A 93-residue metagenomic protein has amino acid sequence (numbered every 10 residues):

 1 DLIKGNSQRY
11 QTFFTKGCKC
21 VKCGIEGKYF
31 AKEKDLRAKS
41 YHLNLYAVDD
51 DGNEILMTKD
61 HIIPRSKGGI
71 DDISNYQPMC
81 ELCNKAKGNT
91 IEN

Functional and structural regions predicted by a protein language model:
D1, G68, E92-N93: Generic structural signal for short, solvent-exposed loop/turn connectors between secondary structure elements
D1-L45: Short, charged surface segments at domain edges that flank catalytic/cofactor-binding sites
T12-T15, T58, T90: Residue-identity detector for threonine
G27-Y76: Histidine-centered nuclease catalytic patch
K28, D72, Y76-N93: Short Cys/His-centered divalent metal-binding micro-motifs
